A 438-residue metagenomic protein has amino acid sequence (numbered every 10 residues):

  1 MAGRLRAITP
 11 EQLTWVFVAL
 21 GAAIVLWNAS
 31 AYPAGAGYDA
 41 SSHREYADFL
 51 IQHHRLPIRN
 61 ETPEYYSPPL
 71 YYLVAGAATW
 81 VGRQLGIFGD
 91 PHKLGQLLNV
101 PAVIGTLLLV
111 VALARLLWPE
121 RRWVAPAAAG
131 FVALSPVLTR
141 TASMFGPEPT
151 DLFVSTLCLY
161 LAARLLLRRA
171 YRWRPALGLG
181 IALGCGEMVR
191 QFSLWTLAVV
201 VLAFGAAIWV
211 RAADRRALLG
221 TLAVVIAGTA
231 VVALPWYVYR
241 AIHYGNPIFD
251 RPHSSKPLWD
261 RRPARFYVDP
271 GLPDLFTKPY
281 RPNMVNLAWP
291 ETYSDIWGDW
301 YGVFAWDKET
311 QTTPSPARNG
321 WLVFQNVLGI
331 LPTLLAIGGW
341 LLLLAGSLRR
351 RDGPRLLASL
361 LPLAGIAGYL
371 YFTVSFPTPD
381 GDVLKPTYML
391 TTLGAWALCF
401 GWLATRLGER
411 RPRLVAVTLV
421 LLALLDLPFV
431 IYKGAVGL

Functional and structural regions predicted by a protein language model:
M1-L26, R115, I208-W209, A217-G228 (+3 more regions): Start-transfer (signal-anchor) and selected internal transmembrane alpha helices of multi-pass inner/ER membrane
A2, R164-L167, T196-A230, V238 (+3 more regions): Perimembrane helix-loop-helix junctions
P10-A40, R59, V132-L134, V225-I242 (+2 more regions): Transmembrane signal-anchor helices characteristic of membrane glycosylation enzymes that use polyprenol
Q12-W15, G89, V110-L134, F153: Transmembrane-helix signature of polytopic, membrane-embedded enzymes that assemble or transfer cell-envelope glycans
I24-W27, A40-L70, A77-R83, P263-R265: Extracytosolic helix-loop segments that constitute the early lumenal/periplasmic catalytic or substrate-binding loops
G37, V137-D151: Short acidic/glycine- and proline-prone juxtamembrane loop motifs at membrane-interface regions of multi-pass membrane
K93-P119, L157, G338: Transmembrane-helix motifs of polytopic, lipid-linked glycan transferases
V110, D295, Y301-S359, F400: Hydrophobic, aromatic-rich transmembrane alpha-helices and their immediate juxtamembrane boundary segments
